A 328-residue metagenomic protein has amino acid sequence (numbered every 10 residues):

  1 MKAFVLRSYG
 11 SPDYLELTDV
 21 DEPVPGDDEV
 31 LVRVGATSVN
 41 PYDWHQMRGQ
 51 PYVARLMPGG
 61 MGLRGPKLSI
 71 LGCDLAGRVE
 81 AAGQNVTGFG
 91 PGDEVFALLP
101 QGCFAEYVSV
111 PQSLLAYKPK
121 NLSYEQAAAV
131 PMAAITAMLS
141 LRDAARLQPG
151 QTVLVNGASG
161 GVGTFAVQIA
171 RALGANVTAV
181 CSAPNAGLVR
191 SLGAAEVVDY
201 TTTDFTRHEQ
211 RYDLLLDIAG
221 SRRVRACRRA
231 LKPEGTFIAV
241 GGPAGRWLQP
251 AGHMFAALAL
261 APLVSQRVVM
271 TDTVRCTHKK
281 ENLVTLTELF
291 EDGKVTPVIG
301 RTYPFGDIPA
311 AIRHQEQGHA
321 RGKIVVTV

Functional and structural regions predicted by a protein language model:
S11, V20-A76: N-terminal glycine-rich beta->alpha transition that marks the start or flank of a dinucleotide-binding site
D74-L99, N176: A glycine-/small-residue-rich N-terminal strand-loop-strand element that serves as the cofactor-binding glycine loop
G90, A127-D199: Mid-domain Rossmann-like dinucleotide-binding core that forms the NAD(H)/NADP(H) cofactor-binding site
L99-Q112: A structural motif shared across PLP-dependent enzymes of the aminotransferase-like
T206-L214: A short acidic, Gly/Pro-enriched loop at the edge of an enzyme's catalytic core that lines a small-molecule cofactor
I218, R222-K294, V328: Glycine-rich phosphate-binding loop and adjacent beta-alpha segment of Rossmann(oid) nucleotide-cofactor-binding
T277-V328: C-terminal hydrophobic helical "lid"/dimerization subdomain of Rossmann-like NAD(P)H-dependent oxidoreductases
